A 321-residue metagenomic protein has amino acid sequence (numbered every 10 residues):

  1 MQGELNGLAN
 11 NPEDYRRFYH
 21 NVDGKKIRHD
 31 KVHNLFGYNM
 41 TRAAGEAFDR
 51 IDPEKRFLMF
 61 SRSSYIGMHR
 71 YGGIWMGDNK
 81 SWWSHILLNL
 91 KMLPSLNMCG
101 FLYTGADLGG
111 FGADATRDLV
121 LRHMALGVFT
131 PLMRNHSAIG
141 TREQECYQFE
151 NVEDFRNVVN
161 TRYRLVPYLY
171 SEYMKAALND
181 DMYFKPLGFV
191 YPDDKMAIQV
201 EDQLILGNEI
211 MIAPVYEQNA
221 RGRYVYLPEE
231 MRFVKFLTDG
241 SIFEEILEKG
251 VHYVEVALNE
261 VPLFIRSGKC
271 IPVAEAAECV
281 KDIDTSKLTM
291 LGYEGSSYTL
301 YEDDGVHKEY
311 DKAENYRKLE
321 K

Functional and structural regions predicted by a protein language model:
M1-R266, E302-N315: Catalytic-domain carbohydrate-binding cleft regions of carbohydrate-active enzymes
E260-K321: Accessory, solvent-exposed terminal regions and/or long lumenal/extracellular loops of proteins
